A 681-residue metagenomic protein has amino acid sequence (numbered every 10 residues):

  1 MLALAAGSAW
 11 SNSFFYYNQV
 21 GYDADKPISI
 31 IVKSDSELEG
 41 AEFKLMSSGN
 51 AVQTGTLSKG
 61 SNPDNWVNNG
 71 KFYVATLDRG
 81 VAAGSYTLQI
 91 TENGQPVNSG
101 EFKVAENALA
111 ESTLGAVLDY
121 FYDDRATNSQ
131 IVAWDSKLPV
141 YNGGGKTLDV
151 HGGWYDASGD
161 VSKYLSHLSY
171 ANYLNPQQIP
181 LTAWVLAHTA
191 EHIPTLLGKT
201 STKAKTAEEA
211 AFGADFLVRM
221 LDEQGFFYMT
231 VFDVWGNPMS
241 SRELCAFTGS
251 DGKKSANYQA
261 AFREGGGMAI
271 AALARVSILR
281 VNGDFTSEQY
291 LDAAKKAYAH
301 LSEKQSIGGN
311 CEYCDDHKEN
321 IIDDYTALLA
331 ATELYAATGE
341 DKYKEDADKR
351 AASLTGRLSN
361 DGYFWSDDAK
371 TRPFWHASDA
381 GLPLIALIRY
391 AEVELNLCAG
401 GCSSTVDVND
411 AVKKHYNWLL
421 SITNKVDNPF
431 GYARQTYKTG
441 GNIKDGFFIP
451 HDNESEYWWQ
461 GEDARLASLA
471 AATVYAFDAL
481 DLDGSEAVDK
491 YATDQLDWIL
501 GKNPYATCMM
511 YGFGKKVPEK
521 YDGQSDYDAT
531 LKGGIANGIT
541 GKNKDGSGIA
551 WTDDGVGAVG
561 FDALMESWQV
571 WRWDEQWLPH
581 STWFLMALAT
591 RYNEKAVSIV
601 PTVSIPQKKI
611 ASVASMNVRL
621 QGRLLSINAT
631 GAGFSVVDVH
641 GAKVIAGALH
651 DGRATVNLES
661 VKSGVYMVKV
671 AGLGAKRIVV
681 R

Functional and structural regions predicted by a protein language model:
M1-N12: Bacterial Sec-dependent N-terminal signal peptides
W10-S36, E101-S129, S615-N617: Non-catalytic, glycine-rich low-complexity segments
V20-A24, I28-E42, N50-P96, D124-P180 (+4 more regions): Aromatic (Trp/Tyr) and acidic
E42, M46-S47, Q53, V603-R681: C-terminal outer-membrane/trafficking sorting elements
P96-V104, G674-R681: Edge beta-strands of extracellular beta-sandwich domains
A105-V132, E209-G225, L291-G309, E345-S366 (+2 more regions): Long, well-ordered core segments of solenoidal/helical folds
L165-P176, H188-T200, R677: Conserved, well-structured interaction surfaces
H188-F212, D251-N257, R275-D292: Short coil/linker segments at helix-helix boundaries
